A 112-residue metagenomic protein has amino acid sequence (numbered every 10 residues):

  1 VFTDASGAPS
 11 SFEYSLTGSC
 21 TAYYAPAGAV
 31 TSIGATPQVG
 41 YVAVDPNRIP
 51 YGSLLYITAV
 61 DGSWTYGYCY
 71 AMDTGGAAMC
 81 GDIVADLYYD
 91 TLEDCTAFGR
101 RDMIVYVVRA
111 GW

Functional and structural regions predicted by a protein language model:
V1-W112: Solvent-exposed, well-ordered loop and adjacent helix/strand elements within mature globular domains that form
